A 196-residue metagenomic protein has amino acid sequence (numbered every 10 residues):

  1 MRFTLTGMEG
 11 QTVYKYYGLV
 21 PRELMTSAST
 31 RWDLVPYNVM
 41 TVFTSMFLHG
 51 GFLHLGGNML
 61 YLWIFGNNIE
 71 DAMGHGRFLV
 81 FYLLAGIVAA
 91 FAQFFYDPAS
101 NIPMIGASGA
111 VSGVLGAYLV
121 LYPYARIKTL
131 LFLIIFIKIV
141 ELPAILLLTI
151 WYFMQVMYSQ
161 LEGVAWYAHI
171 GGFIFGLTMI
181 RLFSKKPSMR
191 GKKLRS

Functional and structural regions predicted by a protein language model:
M1-S196: A detector for small-residue-rich transmembrane helices and their helix-helix packing motifs
